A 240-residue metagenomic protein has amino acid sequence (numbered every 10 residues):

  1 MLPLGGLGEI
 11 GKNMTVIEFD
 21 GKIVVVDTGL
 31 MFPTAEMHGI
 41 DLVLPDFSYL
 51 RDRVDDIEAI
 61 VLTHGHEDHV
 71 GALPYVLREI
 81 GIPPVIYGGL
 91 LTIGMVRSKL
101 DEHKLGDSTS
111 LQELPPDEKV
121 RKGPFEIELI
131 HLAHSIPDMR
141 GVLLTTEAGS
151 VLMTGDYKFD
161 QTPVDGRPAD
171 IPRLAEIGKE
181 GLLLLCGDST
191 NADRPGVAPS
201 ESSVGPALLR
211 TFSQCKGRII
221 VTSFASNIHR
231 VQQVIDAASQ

Functional and structural regions predicted by a protein language model:
L2-V61, H66-Q240: His/Asp/Glu-rich metal-coordinating catalytic cores of metallo-dependent phosphodiesterases/hydrolases acting on
